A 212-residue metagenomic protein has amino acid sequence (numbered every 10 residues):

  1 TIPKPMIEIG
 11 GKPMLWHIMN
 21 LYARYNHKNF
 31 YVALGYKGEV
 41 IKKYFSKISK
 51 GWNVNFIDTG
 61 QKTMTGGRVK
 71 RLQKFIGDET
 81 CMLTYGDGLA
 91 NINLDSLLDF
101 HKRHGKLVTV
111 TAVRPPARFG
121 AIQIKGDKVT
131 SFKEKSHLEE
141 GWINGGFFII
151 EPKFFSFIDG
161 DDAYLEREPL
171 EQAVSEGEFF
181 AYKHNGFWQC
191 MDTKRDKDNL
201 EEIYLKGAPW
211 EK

Functional and structural regions predicted by a protein language model:
T1-P5: Short alpha-helical oligomerization interface
I7-E8, K12-Y85, L94-S96, F157 (+1 more regions): Conserved N-terminal catalytic core of the sugar/cofactor nucleotidyltransferase
M19-N20, K102, K106: Solvent-exposed alpha-helix faces
T80-M82, L89, D95-K102, P115-A117 (+1 more regions): Catalytic-core segments of class I nucleotidyltransferases/pyrophosphorylases that form NMP-activated intermediates
H104-R114: A short, conserved acidic/glycine-rich loop-to-beta-strand motif that forms the donor nucleotide-sugar/metal
A121-I124: Active-site and channel-lining beta-strand-loop segments that bind or position nucleotide-derived/phosphorylated
